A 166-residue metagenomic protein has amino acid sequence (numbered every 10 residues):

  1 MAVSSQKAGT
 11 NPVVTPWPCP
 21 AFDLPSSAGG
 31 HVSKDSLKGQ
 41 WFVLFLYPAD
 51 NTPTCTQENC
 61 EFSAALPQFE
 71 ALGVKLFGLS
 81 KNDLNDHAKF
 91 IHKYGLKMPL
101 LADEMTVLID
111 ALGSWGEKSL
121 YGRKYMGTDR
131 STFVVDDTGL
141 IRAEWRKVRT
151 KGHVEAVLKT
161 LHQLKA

Functional and structural regions predicted by a protein language model:
M1-A166: Chalcogenol-based redox active-site neighborhoods
